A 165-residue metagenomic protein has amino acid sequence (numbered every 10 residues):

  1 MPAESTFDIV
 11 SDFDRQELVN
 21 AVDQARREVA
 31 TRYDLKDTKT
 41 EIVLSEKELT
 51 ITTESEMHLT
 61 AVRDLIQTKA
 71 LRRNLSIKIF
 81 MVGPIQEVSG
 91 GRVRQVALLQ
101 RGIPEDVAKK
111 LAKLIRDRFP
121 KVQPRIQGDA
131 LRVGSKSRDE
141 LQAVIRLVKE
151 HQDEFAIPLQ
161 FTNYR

Functional and structural regions predicted by a protein language model:
M1-D37: N-terminal, positively charged regions that mediate nucleic acid binding
A3, R94-L98, G102-R165: Positively charged, low-complexity, intrinsically disordered RNA-binding extensions
S5-S11, E46-T53, G90-L99: Short, hydrophobic beta-strand segments
T6-V10, V43, R73-I85, Q95 (+2 more regions): Interdomain boundary/hinge elements
R27-K39, I79-G83, A108-P120: Short amphipathic beta-strand starts and helix->beta connectors
T40-L44, Q123-I126: Short beta-strand
S45-E56, Q127-S137: Short glycine/threonine-rich beta-strand-turn micro-motifs
H58-V96, Q100: Helix-adjacent hinge/juxtasegments
